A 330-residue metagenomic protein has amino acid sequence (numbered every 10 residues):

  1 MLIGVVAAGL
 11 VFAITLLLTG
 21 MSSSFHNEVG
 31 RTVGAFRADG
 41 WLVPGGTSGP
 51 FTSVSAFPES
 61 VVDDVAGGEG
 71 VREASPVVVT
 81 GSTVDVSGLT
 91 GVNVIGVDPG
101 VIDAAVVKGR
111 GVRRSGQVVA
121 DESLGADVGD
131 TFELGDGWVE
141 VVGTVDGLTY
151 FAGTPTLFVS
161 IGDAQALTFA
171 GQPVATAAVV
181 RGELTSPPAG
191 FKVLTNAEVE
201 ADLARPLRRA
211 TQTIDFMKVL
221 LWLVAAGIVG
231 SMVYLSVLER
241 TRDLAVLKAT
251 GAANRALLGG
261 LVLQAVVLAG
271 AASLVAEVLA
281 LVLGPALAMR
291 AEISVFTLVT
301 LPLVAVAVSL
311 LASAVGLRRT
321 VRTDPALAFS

Functional and structural regions predicted by a protein language model:
M1-A13, H26, V262, R318 (+1 more regions): N-terminal Sec/SRP start-transfer signal
G4, V11-G91, P187: Hydrophobic, regular-secondary-structure patches
G4-I14, T211-S231, L268-A272, A276 (+3 more regions): Alpha-helical transmembrane segments of integral membrane proteins
M21, P187-G227, S236-R242, R255 (+2 more regions): Peri-transmembrane interface segments
G40-W41, A120-V128, E133, T144-G153 (+2 more regions): A short beta-strand structural signal in non-transmembrane regions
V77-T80, D85-D98, A105-D163: Hydrophobic secondary-structure segments that place a key small or acidic residue at a functional site
V246-R255, T323: Short helix-to-coil transition segments within interhelical loops that connect adjacent transmembrane helices
G259-G260, G270-L310, A314-F329: Short helix-loop junctions at transmembrane helix boundaries
